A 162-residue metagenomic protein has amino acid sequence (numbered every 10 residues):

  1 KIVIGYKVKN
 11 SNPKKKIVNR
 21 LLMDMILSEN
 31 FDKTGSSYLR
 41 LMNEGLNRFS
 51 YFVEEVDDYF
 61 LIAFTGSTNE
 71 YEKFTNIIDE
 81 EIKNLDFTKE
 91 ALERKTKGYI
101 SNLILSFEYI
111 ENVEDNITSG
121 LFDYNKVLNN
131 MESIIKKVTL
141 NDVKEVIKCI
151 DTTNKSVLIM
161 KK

Functional and structural regions predicted by a protein language model:
K1-S36: His/Glu-based metal-binding/catalytic segments typifying zinc-dependent metallopeptidases
V3-N10, S37-L85, E90-K137, N154-K161: M16 family metallopeptidases and their MPP-like homologs
K16, R20, N125-L128, I147: Homeobox/homeodomain signature
T139-K148: Low-complexity, intrinsically disordered Gly/Pro/Thr-rich segments
